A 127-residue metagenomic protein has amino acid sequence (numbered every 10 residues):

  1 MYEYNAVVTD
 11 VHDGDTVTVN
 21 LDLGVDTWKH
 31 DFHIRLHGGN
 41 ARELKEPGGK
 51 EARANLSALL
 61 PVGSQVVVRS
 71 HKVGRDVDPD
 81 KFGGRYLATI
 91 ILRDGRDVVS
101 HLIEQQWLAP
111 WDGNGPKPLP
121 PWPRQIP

Functional and structural regions predicted by a protein language model:
M1-P127: Small beta-barrel nucleic-acid-binding modules, primarily SNase/OB-fold domains and secondarily Tudor-like barrels
